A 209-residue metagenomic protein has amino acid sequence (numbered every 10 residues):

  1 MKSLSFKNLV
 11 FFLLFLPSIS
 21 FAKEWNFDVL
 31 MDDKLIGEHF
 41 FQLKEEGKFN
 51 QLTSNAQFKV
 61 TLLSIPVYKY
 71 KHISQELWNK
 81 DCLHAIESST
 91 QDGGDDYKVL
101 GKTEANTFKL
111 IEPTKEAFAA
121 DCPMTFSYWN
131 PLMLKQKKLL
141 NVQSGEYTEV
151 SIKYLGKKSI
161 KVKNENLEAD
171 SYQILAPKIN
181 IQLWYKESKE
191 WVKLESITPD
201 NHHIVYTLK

Functional and structural regions predicted by a protein language model:
M1-V10: Bacterial N-terminal signal peptides that target proteins for export
S3, E104-A105: Short alpha-helix boundary/capping motifs
L13-L14: Small-residue packing motifs within transmembrane alpha-helices
P17-I19: N-terminal signal peptide c-region/cleavage motif recognized by signal peptidases
A22-E104, T125-K209: Acidic, serine/threonine-rich low-complexity disordered tracts
N106-P123: Acidic/charged, solvent-exposed loop-and-adjacent secondary-structure segments enriched in E/D, K/R, S/T, and G/P
